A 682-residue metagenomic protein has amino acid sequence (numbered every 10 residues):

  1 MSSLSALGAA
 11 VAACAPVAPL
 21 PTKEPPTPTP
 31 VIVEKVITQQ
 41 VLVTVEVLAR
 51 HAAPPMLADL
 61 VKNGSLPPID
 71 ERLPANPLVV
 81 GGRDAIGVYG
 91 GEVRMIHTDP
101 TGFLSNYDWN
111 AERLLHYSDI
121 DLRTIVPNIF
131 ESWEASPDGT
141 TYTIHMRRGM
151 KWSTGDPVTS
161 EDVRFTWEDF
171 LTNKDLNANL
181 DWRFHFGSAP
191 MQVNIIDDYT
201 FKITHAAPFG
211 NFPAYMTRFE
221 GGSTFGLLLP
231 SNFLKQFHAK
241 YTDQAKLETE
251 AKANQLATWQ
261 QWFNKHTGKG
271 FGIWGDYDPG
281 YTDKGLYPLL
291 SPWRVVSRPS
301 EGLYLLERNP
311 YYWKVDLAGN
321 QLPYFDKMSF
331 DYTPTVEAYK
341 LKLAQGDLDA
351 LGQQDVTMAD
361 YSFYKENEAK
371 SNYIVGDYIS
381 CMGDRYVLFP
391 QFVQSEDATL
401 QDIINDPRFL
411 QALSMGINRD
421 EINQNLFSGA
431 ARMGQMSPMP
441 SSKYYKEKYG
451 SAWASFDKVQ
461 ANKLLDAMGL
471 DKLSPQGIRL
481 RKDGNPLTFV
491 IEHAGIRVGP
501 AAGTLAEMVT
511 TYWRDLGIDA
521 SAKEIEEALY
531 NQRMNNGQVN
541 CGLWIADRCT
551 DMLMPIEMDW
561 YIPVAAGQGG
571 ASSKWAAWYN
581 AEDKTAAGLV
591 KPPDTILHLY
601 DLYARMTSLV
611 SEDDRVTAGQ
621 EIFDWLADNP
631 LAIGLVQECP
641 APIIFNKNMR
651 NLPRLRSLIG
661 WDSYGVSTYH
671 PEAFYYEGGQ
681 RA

Functional and structural regions predicted by a protein language model:
M1-A18: N-terminal export signals
S2-S5, H97, Y287, W293 (+8 more regions): Detector for C-terminal structural segments
A53, D59-N63, P67-D138, E168: N-terminal lobe/hinge region of extracytoplasmic solute-binding protein
E131-N177, K202, P213, K342 (+2 more regions): Aromatic- and charge-enriched surface segment that lines or borders ligand/interaction sites
R147, D278-K284, L306, Y311-F363 (+4 more regions): Ligand-site clamp/hinge motif
G155, Y339-M358, K365-D377, I491 (+3 more regions): Periplasmic binding protein-like
F170, K174-L180, V193-N194, R294-E307 (+6 more regions): Extracellular/periplasmic solute-recognition and catalytic clefts
R183-F271: Surface-exposed binding/hinge segments that line and control ligand-binding clefts or catalytic entry sites
